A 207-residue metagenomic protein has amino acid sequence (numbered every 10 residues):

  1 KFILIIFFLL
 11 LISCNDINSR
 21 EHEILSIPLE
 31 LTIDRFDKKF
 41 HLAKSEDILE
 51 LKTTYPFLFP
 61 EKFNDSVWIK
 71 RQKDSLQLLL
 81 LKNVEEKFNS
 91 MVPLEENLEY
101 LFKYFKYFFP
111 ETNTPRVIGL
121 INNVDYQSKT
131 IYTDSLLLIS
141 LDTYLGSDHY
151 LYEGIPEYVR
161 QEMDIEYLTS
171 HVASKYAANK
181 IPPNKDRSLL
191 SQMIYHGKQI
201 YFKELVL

Functional and structural regions predicted by a protein language model:
K1-I6: Sec-dependent signal peptide recognition, specifically the positively charged N-region followed immediately by
L10-S13: C-terminal motif of bacterial Sec signal peptides marking the signal peptidase cleavage site
N15-L81: N-terminal mature-domain "stem" immediately C-terminal to a signal peptide or N-terminal signal-anchor/transmembrane
L78-L207: Acidic/His-rich structured neighborhood in mature extracellular/periplasmic domains
